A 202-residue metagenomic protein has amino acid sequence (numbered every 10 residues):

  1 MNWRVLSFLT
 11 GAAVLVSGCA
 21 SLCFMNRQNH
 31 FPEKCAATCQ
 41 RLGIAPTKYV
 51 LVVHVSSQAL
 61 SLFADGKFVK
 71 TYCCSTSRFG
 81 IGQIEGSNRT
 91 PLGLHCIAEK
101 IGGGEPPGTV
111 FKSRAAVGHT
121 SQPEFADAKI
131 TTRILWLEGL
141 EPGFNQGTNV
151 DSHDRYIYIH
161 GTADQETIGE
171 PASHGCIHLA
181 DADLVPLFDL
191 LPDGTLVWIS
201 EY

Functional and structural regions predicted by a protein language model:
N2-Y202: N-terminal pre-domains immediately preceding structured catalytic cores
